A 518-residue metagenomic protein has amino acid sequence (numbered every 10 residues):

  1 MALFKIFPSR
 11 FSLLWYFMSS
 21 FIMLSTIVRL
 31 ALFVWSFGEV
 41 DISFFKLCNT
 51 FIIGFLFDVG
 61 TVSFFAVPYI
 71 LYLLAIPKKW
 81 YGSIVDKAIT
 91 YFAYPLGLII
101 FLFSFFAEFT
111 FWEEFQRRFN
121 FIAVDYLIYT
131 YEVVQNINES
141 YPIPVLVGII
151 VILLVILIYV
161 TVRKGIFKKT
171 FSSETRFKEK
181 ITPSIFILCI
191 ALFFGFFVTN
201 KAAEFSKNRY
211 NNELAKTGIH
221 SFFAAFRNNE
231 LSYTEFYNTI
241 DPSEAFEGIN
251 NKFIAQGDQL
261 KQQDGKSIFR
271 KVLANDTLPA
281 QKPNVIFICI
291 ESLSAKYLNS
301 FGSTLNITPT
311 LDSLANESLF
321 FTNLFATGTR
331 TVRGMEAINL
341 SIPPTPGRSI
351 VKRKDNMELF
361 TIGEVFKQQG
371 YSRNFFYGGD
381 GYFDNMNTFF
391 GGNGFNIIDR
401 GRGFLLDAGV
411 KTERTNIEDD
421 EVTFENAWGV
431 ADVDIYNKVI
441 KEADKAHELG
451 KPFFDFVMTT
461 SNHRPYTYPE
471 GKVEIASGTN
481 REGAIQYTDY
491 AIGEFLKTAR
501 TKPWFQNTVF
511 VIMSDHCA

Functional and structural regions predicted by a protein language model:
A2-E235: Transmembrane and membrane-interface helices of multi-pass, inner-membrane envelope-modifying transferases
F197-A518: Soluble catalytic regions of membrane-associated enzymes that act on cell-envelope and secretory-pathway components
